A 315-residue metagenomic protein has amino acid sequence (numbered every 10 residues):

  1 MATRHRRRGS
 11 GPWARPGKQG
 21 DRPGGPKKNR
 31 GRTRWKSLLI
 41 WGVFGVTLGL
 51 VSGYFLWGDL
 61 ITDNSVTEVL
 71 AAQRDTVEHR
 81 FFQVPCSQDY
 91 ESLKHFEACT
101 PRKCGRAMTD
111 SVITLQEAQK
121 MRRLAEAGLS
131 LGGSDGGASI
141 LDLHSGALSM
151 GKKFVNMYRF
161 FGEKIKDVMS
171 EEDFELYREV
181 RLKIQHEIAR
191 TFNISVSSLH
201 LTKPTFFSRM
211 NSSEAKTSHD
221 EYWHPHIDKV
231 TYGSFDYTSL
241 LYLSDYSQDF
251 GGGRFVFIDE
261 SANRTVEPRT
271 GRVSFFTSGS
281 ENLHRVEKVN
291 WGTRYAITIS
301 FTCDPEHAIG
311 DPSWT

Functional and structural regions predicted by a protein language model:
A2-V273, S280-T315: Fe(II)/2-oxoglutarate oxygenase catalytic core
